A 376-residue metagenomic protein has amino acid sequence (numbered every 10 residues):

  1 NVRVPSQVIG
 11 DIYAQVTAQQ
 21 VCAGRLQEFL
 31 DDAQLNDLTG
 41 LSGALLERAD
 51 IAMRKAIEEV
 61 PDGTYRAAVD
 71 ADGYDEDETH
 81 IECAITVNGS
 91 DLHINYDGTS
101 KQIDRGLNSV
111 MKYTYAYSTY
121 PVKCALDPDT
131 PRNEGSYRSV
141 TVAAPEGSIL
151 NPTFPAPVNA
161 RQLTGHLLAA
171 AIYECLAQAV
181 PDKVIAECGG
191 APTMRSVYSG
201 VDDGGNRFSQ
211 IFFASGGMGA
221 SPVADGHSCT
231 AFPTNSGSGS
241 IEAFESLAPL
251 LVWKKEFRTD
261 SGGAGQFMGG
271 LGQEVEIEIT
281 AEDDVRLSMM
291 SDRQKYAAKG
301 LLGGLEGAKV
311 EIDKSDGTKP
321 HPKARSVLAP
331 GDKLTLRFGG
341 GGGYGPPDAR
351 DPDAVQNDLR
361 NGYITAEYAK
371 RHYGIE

Functional and structural regions predicted by a protein language model:
N1-H93, D97-E376: Glycine/proline-enriched, intrinsically flexible loops and inter-domain linkers
